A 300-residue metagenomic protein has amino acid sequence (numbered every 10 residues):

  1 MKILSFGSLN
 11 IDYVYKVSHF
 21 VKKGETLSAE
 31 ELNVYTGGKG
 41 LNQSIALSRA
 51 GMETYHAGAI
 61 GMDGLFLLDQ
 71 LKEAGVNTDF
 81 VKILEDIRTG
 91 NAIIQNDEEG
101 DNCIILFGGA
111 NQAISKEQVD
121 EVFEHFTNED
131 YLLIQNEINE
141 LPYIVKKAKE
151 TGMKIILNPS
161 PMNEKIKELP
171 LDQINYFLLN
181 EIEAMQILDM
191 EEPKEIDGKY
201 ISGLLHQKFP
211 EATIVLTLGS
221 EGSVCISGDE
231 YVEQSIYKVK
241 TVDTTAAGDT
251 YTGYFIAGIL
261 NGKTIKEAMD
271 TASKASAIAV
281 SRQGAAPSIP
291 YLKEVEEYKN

Functional and structural regions predicted by a protein language model:
M1-F6, D69-I83, Q95-V232: Ribokinase/PfkB-type carbohydrate-kinase core domain
M1-K23: Positively charged, low-complexity intrinsically disordered leader regions
I3, K23-N91, K293, Y298-K299: Substrate-binding N-lobe of the ribokinase-like
L9, K39, T250: Active-site metal-binding loops of divalent metal-dependent hydrolases
V14, I105, Q186-L188, A279 (+1 more regions): Residues that scaffold the ATP/ADP-binding catalytic core of kinase and kinase-like folds
V21-A29, N180, V232-S235: Short glycine/proline- and charge-enriched loop/turn segments that cap or connect secondary-structure elements
S48, K149, L260: Gly/Ala-rich phosphate-binding loop of Rossmann-like dinucleotide-binding domains, activating on the conserved
E164, E195-N300: Conserved phosphate-binding/catalytic region of the ribokinase-like
